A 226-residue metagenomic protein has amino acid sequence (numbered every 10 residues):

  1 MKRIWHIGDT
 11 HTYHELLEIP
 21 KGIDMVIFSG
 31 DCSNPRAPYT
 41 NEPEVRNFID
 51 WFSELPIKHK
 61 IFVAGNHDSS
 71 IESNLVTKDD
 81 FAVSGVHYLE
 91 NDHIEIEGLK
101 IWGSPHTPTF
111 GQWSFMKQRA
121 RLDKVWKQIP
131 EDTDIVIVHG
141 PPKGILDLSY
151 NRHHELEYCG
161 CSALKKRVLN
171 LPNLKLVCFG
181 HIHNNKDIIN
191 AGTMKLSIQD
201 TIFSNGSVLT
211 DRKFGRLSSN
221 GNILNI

Functional and structural regions predicted by a protein language model:
M1-H14, S219, N225-I226: Acidic, histidine-bearing metal-coordination/catalytic regions of metal-dependent phosphoesterases
K2-H11, I27-S29, G98-T107, D134-H139 (+1 more regions): Active-site-proximal beta-strand elements of phosphoester/diester hydrolases
I7-I96, G160, N170: Core catalytic region of metal-dependent phosphoesterases/phosphodiesterases, especially metallo-beta-lactamase-like
H11, S33, N66-S69, H93 (+4 more regions): Catalytic metal-binding/acid-base residues of hydrolase active sites
M25, H59-I61, T133-I135, K175-L176: Short, Asp-centered acidic motifs that coordinate Mg2+ and/or phosphate in catalytic or ligand-binding sites
S33, A37-V45, D132-N173: Active-site-proximal segments of metal-dependent phosphoesterases and phosphodiesterases across multiple
H93-E97, K166-L169, L176, H183-I226: Binuclear metal-dependent phosphoesterase catalytic core
L99-I135, H153-K166: Binuclear metal-dependent hydrolase catalytic cores centered on His/Asp/Glu-rich metal-binding motifs
